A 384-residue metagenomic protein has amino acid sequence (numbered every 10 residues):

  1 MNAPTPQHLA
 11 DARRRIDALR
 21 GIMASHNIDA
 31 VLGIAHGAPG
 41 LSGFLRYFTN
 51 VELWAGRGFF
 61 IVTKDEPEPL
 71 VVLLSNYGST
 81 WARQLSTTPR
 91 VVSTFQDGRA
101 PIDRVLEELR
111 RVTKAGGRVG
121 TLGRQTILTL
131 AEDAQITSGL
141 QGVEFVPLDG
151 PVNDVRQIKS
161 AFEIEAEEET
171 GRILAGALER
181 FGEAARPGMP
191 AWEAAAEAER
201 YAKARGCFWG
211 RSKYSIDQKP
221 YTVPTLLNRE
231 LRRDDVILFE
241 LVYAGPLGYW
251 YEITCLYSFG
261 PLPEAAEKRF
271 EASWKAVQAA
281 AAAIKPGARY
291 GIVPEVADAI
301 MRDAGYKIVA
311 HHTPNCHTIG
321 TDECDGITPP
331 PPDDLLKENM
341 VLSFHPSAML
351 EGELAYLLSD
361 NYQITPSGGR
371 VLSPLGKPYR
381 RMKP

Functional and structural regions predicted by a protein language model:
M1-P384: Active-site neighborhoods and metal-handling regions in enzymes and metal-associated proteins
